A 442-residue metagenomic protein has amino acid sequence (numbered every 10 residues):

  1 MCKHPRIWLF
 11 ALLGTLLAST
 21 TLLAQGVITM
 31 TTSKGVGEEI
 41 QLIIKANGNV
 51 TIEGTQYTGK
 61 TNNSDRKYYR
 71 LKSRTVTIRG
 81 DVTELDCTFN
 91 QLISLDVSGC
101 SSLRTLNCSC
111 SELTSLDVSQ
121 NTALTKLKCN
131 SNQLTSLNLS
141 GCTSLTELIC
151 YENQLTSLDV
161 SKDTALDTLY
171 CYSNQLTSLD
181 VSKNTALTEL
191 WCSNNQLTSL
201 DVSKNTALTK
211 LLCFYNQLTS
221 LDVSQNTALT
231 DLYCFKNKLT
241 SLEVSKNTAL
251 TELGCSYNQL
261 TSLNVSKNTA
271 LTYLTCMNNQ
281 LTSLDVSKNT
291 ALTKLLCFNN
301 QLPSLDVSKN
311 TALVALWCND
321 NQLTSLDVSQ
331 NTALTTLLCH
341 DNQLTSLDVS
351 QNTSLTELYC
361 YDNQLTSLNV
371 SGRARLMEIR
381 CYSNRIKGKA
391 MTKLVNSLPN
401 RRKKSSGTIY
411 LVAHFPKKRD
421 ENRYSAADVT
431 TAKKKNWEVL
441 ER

Functional and structural regions predicted by a protein language model:
C2-R104, E112, Q120-T122, T143 (+8 more regions): N-terminal capping/linker segments that flank leucine-rich repeat
L85-C87, R104-C108, T125-C129, L148-C150 (+12 more regions): Conserved hydrophobic beta-strand positions in leucine-rich repeat
N90, S111, N132, N153 (+12 more regions): Consensus "Asn ladder" position of solenoid repeat domains
C100-S102, N121-L124, C142-L145, D163-L166 (+13 more regions): Leucine-rich repeat
D167, T188-E189, T198, T209-L212 (+8 more regions): Low-complexity tandem-repeat tracts in intrinsically disordered regions
